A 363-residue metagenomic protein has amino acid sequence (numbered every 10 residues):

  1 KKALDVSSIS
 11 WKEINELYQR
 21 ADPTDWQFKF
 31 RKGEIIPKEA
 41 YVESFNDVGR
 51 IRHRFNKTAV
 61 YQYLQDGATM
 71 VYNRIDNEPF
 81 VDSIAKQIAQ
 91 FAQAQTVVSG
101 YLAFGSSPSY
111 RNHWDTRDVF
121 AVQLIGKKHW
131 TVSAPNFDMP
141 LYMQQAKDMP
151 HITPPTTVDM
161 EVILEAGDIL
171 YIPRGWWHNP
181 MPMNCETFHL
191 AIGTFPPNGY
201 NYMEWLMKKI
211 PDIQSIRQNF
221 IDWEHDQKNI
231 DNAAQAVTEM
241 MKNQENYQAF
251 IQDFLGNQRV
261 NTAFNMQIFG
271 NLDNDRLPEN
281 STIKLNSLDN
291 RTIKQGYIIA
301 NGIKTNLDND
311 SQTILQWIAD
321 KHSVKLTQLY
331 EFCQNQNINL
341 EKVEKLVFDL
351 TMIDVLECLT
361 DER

Functional and structural regions predicted by a protein language model:
K1: Extreme N-terminus nucleophile/cap motif
L4-S7, N15-D168, W177-E224, M352 (+1 more regions): Active-site region of the double-stranded beta-helix
V162, K209-F269: Conserved double-stranded beta-helix
G167, P173-G175, D310: Tight coil/turn sites that cap or link beta-strands
M183, M203-L206, L329, V343 (+1 more regions): Composition- and surface-driven signal marking solvent-exposed, interaction-prone regions in large proteins
K242-A319, E344, F348, C358-R363: Acidic, low-complexity/disordered tracts enriched in E/D and polar residues
D320-N335: Short acidic, hydrophobic short linear motifs in intrinsically disordered regions
Q336-K342: Short, basic interhelical loop/turn and adjoining N-cap of the next helix at nucleic-acid- or acidic-partner-contacting
